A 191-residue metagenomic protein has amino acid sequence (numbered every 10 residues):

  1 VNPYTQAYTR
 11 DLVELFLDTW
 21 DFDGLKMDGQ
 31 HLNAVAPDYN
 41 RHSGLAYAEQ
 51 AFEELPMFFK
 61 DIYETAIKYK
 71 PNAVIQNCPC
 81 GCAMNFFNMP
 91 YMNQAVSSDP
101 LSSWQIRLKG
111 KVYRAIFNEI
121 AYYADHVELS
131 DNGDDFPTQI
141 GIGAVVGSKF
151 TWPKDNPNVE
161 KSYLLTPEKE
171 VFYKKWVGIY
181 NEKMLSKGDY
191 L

Functional and structural regions predicted by a protein language model:
V1-R10, R41-P56: The substrate-binding groove and active-site-proximal loops of carbohydrate-active enzymes, especially glycoside
V1-W20, S103-K111: Active-site-adjacent "subsite" loops/lids of carbohydrate-active enzymes
R10-R41: Active-site groove signature of glycoside hydrolases
D18, E54-L191: Active-site-proximal substrate-binding groove within the catalytic cores of carbohydrate-active enzymes
Y39-S43, P90-M92: Short low-complexity, flexible loop/linker segments enriched in glycine and/or proline with clustered acidic
